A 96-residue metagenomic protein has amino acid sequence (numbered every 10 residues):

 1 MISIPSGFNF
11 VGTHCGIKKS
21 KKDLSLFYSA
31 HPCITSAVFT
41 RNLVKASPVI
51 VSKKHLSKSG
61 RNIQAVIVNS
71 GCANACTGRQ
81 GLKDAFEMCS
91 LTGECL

Functional and structural regions predicted by a protein language model:
M1-V44: N-terminal amphipathic/basic leader segments beginning at the initiator methionine
P5, F10, I63, N69 (+1 more regions): Short glycine/serine/threonine-biased micro-segments
D23, P48, A65: A residue-level signal for beta-strand positions that form part of recognition/binding surfaces within mature
F27-Y28, I67-N69: Short beta-strand segments
I34-S36, K58-S59, N74-T77: Short active-site-adjacent helix-start/loop capping segments
F39-R61: Glycine-rich oxoanion-binding loops at beta->alpha junctions
K58-A65, G93-L96: Short, flexible active-site-proximal loops enriched in glycine and acidic residues
S70-L96: Alpha-helical support elements that line or immediately flank enzyme active sites and cofactor-binding pockets
